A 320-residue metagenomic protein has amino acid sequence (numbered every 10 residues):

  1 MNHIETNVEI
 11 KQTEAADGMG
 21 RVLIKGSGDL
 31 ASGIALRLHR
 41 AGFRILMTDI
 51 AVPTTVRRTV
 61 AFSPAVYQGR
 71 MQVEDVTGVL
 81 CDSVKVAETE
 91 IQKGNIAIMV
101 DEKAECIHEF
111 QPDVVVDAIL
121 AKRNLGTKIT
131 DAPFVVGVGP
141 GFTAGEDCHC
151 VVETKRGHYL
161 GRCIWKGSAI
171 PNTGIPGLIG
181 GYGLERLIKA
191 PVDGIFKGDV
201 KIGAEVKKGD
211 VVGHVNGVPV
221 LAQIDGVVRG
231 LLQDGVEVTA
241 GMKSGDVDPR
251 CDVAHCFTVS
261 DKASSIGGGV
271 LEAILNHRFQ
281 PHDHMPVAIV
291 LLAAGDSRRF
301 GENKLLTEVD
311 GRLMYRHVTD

Functional and structural regions predicted by a protein language model:
N2-D283: Well-ordered secondary-structure scaffolds
P53, M285-D320: N-terminal glycine-rich phosphate-binding loop and ensuing alpha1 helix
